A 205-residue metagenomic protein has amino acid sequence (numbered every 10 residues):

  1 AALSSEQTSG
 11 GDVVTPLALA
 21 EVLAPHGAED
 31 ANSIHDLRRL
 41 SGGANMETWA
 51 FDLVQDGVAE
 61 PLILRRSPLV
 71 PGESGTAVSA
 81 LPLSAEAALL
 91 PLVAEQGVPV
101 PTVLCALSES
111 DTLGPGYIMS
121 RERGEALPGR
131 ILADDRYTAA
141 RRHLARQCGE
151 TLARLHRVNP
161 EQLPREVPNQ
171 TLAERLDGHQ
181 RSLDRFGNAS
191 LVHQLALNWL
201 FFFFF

Functional and structural regions predicted by a protein language model:
A1-D30: Juxta-kinase regulatory segment immediately upstream of eukaryotic protein kinase catalytic domains
A18, H35, H143: Amphipathic alpha-helical recognition patches that constitute DNA-binding helices
H26-D30, G187, F204: A broad structural signal for alpha-helix termini and local helix breaks/kinks
A31-R38: Conserved N-terminal boundary motif of the eukaryotic protein kinase catalytic domain
R38-L195, W199, F203: ATP-binding pocket architecture of kinase catalytic cores
